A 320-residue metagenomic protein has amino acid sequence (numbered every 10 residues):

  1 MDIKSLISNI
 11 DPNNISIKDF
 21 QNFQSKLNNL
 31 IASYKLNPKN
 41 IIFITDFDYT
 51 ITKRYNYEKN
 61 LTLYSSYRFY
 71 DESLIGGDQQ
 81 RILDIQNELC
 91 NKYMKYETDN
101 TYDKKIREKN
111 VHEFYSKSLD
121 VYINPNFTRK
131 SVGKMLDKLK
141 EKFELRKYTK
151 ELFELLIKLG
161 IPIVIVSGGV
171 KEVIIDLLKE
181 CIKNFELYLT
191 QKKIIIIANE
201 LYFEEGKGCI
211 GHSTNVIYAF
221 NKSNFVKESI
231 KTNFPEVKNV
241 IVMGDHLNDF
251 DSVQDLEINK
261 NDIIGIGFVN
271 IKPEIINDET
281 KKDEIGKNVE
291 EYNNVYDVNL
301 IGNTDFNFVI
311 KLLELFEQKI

Functional and structural regions predicted by a protein language model:
M1-N14, K140-V164, G169-I320: C-terminal cap/substrate-recognition subdomain and adjoining C-terminal extension of metal-dependent phosphatase-like
D2-E205, E290, Y296: Alpha-helical substrate-recognition element adjacent to the catalytic core
